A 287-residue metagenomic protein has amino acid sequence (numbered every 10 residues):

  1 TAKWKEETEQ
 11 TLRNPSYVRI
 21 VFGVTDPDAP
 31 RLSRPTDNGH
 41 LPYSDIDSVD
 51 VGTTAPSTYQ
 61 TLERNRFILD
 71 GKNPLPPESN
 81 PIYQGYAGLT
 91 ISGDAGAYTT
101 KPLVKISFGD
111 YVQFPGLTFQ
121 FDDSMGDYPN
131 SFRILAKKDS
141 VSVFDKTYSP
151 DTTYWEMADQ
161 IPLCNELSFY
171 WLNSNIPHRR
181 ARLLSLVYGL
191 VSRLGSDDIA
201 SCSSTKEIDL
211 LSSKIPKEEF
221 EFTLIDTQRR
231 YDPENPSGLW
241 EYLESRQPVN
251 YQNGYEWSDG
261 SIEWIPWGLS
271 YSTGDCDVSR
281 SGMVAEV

Functional and structural regions predicted by a protein language model:
T1-V287: Assembly/oligomerization scaffold segments
